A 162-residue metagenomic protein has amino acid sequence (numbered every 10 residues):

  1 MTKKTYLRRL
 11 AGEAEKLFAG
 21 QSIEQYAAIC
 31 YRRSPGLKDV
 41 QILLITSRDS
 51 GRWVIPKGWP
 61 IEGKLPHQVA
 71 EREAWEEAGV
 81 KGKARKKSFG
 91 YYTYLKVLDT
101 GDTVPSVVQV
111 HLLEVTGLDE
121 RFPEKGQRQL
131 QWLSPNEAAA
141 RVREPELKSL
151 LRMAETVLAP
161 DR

Functional and structural regions predicted by a protein language model:
M1-P35: Acidic, metal-coordinating catalytic segment for phosphate/diphosphate chemistry, firing primarily on the Nudix
G20-S22, G101-V107, Q127: A generic structural micro-feature
E24-Y26, V40, V108-Q109, R128: Change "...and in nucleic-acid phosphodiester-cleaving endonucleases..." to "...and in nucleic-acid processing enzymes
S34-Q41, T100-T103: Short, solvent-exposed loop/turn segments that connect beta-strands within catalytic domains and beta-strand-rich
L37-K81: Conserved Nudix-box catalytic region and its N-terminal flanking loop in Nudix hydrolases and closely related
G79-L118: Active-site segment of metal-dependent pyrophosphate-handling enzymes, primarily the Nudix hydrolase catalytic core
V108-M153: NUDIX/MutT-family hydrolases
